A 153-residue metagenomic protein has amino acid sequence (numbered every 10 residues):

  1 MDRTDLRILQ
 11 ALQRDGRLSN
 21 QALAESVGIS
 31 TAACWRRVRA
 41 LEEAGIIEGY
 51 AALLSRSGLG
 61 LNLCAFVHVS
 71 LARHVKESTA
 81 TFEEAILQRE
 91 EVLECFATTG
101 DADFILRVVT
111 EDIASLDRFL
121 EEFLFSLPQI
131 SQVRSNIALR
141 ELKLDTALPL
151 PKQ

Functional and structural regions predicted by a protein language model:
M1-Q153: A compositional/biophysical signature of low hydrophobicity enriched in polar/charged and small residues
